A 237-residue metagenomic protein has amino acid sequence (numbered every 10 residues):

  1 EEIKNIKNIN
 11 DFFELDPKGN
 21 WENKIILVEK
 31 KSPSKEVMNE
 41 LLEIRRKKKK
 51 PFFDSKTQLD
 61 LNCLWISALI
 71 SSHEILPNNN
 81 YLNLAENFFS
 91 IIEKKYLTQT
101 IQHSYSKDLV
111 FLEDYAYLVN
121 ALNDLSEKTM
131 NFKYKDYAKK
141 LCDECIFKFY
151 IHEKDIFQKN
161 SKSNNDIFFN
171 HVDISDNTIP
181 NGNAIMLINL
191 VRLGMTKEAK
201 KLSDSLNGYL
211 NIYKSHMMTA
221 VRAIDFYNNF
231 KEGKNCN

Functional and structural regions predicted by a protein language model:
E1-N237: Glycan-recognition and catalytic cores of secretory/periplasmic carbohydrate-active enzymes
